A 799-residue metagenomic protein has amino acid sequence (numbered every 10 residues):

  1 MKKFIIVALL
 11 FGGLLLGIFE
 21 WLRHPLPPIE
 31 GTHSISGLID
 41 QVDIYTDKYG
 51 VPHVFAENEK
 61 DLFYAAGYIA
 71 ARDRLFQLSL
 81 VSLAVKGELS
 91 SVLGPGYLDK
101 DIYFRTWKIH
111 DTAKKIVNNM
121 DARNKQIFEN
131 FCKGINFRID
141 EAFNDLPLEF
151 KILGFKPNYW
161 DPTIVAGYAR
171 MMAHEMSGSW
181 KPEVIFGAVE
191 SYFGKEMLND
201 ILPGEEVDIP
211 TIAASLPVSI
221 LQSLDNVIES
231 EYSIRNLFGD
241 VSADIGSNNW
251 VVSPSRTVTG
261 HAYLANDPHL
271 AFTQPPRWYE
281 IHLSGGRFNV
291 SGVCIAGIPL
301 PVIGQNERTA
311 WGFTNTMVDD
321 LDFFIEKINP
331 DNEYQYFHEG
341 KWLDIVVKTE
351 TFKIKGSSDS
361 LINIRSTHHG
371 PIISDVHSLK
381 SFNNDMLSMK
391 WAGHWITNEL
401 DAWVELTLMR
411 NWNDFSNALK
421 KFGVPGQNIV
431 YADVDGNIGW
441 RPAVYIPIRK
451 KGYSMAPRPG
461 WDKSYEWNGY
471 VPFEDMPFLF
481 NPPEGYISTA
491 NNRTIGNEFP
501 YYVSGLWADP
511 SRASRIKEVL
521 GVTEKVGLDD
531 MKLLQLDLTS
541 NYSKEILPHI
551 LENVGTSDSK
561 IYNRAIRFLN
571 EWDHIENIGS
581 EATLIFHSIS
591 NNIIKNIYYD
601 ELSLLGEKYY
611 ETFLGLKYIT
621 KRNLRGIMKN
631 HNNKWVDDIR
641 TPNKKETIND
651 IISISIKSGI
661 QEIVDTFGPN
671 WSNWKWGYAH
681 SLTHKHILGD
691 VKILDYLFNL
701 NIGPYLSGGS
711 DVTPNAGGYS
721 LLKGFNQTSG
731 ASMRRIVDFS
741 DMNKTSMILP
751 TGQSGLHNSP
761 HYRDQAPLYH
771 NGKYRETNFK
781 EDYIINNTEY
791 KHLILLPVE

Functional and structural regions predicted by a protein language model:
I5-I18: Hydrophobic membrane-insertion alpha-helices, especially the h-region of bacterial N-terminal signal peptides
F19-Y263, P268-P275, R287, G292 (+1 more regions): Substrate-recognition/specificity elements adjacent to catalytic centers across diverse enzyme folds
D61-L93, G312-N363, S464-R512, T523 (+1 more regions): Gly/Pro-rich active-site capping loops and adjacent beta-alpha segments that organize cofactor/substrate pockets
A65, Y103, T112-K125, K390 (+5 more regions): Second-shell loop/turn segments in exported
D244, L283-A296, L300, G304-T309 (+1 more regions): Glycine- and hydrophobic-rich flexible loops that cap the catalytic core of alpha/beta enzyme folds
S378, V424-T523, I575-E576, I589-K595 (+2 more regions): Hydrophobic alpha-helical segments
Y502, L506-Y562, I648-E799: Terminal end segments
S588-S672: Charged, long alpha-helical assembly modules
